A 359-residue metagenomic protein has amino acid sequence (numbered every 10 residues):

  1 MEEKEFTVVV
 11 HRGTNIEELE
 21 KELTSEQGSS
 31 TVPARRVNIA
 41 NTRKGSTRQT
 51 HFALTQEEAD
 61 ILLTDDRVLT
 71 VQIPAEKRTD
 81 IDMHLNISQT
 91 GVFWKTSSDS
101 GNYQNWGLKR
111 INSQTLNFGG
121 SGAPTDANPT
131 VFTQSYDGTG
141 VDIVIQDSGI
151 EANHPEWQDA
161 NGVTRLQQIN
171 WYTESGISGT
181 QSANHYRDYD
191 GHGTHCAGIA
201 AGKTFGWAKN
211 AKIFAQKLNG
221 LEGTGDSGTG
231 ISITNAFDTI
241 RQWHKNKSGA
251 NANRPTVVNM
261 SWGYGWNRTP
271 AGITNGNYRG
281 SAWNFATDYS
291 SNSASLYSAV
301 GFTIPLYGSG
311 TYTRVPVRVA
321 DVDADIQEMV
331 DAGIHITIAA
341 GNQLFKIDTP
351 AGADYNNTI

Functional and structural regions predicted by a protein language model:
M1-N86: Inhibitory N-terminal propeptides of secreted protease zymogens
T14, A215, I336-I338: Hydrophobic residues in well-ordered beta-strands that form the structural core
N15, L19, T55-E58, N153 (+4 more regions): Stable alpha-helical elements in mature extracytoplasmic
E22-E26, D65, P74, I199-K203 (+2 more regions): Structured segments of extracytoplasmic/periplasmic soluble domains in secreted or envelope-associated proteins
V32-I39, L63-V141, P155: Protease zymogen maturation seam
Q56, S148, W262: Residues immediately flanking
Y103-Q104, N128-D238, S248-V257, W266-T274 (+1 more regions): Subtilisin-like serine protease catalytic core
N219-I359: Substrate-binding/access-modulating region of protease and related hydrolase catalytic domains
